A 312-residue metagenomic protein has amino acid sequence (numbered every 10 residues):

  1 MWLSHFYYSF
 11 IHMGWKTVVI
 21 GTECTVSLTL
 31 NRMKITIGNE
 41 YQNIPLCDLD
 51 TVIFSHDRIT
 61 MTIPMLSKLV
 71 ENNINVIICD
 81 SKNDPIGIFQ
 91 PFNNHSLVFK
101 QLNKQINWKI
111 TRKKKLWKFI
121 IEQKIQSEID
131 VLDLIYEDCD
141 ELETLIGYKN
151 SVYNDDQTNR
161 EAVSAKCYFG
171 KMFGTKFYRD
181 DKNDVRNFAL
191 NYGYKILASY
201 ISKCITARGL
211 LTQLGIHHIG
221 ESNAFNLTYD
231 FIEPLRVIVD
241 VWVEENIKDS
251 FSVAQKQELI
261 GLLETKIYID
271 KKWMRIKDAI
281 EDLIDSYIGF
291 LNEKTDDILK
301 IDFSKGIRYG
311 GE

Functional and structural regions predicted by a protein language model:
W2, F6-Q42: N-terminal, Lys/Arg-enriched amphipathic/low-complexity engagement segments that precede the first folded domain
Y7-S9, G14-T17, G21-C24, E71 (+1 more regions): Active-site helix-to-loop segments that bind/position phosphate- or nucleotide-bearing substrates and donors across
N43-L46, R179-D181: A short alpha-helix capping/helix-coil boundary motif
I44-L97: Glycine/small-residue-rich interface belts in oligomeric ring/scaffold proteins and their assembly partners
